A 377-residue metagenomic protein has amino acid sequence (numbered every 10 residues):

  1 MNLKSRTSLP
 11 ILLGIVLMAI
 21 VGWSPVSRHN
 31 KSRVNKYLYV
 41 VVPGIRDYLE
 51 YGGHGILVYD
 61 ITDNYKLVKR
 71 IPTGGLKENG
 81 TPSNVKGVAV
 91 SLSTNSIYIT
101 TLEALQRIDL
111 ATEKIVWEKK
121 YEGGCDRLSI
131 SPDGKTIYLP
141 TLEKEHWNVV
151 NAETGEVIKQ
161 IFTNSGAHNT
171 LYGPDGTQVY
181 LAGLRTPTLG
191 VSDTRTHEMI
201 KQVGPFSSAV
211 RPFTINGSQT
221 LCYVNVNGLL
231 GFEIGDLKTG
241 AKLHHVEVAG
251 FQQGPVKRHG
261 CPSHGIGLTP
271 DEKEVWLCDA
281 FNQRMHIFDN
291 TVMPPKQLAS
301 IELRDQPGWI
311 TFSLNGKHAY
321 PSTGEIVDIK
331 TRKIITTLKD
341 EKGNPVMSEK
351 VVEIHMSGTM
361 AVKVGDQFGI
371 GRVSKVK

Functional and structural regions predicted by a protein language model:
N2-L12: Bacterial N-terminal signal peptides that target proteins for export
L12-M18: Hydrophobic helical h-region of N-terminal Sec-dependent signal peptides in bacterial secretory/periplasmic proteins
M18, W23-K377: Predominantly soluble domains enriched in secretory-pathway, periplasmic, or organellar proteins
